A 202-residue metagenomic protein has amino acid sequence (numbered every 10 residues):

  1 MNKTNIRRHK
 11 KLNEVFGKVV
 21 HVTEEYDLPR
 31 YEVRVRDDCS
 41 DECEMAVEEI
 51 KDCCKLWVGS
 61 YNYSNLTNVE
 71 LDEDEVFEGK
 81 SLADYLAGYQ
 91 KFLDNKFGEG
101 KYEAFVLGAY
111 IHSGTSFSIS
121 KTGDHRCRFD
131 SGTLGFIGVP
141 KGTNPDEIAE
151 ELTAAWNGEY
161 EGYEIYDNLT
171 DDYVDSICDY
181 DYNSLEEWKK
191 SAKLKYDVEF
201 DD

Functional and structural regions predicted by a protein language model:
M1-D202: Acidic interaction surfaces
